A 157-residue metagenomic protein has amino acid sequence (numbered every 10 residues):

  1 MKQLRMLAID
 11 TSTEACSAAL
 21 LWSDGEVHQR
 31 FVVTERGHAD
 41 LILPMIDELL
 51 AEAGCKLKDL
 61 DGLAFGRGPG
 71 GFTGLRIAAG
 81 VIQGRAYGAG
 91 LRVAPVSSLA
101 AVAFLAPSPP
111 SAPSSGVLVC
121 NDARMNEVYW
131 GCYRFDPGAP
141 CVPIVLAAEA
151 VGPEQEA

Functional and structural regions predicted by a protein language model:
M1-R67: N-terminal beta-alpha supersecondary unit
K2-L4, R92-A157: Surface "functional belts" at beta-alpha junctions
E14, G68-P69, A123-N126: Short glycine-rich anion-binding loops that position phosphate/pyrophosphate groups of nucleotides and phosphorylated
S23-E26, G80-A89, F135-G138: A glycine- and small-aliphatic-rich helix-loop capping segment at beta-alpha/alpha-beta transitions that lines
L41-P44, G80, A101: Short amphipathic alpha-helical face segments that pack within enzyme cores and frequently flank/anchor catalytic
D47-E48, Y87, P107-S108: Short glycine/serine- and small hydrophobic-enriched flexible loop segments
E52-K58, A86-V96, S111-A112: Phosphate-handling active-site elements
A64-S98: DPxDG-like acidic metal-binding loop motif
